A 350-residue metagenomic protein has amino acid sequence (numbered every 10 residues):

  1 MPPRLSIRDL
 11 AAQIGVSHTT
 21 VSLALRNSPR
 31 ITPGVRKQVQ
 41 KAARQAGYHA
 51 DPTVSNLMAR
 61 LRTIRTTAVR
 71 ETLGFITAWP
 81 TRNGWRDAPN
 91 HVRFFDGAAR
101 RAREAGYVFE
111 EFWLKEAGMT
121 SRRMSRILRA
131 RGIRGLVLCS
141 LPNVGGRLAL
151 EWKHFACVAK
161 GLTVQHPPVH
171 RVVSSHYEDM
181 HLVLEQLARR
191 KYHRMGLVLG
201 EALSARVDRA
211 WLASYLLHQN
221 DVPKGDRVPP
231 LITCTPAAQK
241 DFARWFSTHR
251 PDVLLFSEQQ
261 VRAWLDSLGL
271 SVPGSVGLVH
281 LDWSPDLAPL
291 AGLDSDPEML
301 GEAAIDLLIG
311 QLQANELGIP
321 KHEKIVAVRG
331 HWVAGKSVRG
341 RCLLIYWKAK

Functional and structural regions predicted by a protein language model:
M1-P2, L61-E185, R189, L203 (+3 more regions): Alpha-helical recognition/docking segments in bacterial nutrient-uptake and carbohydrate-utilization systems
M1-R65: N-terminal helix-turn-helix DNA-binding module of bacterial transcription factors
T20, R244-K350: Flexible loop/turn connectors
A98-F109, Y215-K224, G340: Short helix-loop-beta junction
V183-V222, G318-R339: An alpha-beta-alpha
Q219-D226, L268-G274: Short helix-capping segments at alpha-helix termini
